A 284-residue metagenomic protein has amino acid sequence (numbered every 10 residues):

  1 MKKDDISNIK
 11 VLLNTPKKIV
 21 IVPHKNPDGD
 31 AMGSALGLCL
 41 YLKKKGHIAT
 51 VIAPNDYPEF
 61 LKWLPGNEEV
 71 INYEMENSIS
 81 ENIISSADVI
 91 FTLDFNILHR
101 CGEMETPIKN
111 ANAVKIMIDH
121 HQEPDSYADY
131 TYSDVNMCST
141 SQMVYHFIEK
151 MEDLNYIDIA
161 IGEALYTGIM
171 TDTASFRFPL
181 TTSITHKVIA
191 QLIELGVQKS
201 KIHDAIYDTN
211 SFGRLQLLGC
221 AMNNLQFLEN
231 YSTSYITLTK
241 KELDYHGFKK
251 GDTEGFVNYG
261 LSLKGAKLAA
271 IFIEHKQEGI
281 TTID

Functional and structural regions predicted by a protein language model:
K2-K25, G33-P65, E69-I71, S78-E81 (+2 more regions): Hydrophobic helix-and-loop "lid/oligomerization" segment in the mid-to-C-terminal part of catalytic domains
V22, N26, T92, M117-I118 (+1 more regions): Generic enzyme active-site microenvironment
N26-P27, F95-L98, H121-E123, K240-K241 (+1 more regions): Short glycine-rich anion-binding loops that position phosphate/pyrophosphate groups of nucleotides and phosphorylated
G29-A35, L98-G102: Short glycine/serine/threonine-rich phosphate/pyrophosphate-binding segments that cradle anionic phosphate groups
L38-C39, P107-N110, S133-D134, K187: Glycine-rich, phosphate-binding/catalytic loops in enzymes
Y41, N67-E69, T106-V114, K150 (+1 more regions): A glycine- and small-aliphatic-rich helix-loop capping segment at beta-alpha/alpha-beta transitions that lines
I71-Y130: Active-site cofactor/cluster-binding pocket
I118-V188: Short alpha-helices
